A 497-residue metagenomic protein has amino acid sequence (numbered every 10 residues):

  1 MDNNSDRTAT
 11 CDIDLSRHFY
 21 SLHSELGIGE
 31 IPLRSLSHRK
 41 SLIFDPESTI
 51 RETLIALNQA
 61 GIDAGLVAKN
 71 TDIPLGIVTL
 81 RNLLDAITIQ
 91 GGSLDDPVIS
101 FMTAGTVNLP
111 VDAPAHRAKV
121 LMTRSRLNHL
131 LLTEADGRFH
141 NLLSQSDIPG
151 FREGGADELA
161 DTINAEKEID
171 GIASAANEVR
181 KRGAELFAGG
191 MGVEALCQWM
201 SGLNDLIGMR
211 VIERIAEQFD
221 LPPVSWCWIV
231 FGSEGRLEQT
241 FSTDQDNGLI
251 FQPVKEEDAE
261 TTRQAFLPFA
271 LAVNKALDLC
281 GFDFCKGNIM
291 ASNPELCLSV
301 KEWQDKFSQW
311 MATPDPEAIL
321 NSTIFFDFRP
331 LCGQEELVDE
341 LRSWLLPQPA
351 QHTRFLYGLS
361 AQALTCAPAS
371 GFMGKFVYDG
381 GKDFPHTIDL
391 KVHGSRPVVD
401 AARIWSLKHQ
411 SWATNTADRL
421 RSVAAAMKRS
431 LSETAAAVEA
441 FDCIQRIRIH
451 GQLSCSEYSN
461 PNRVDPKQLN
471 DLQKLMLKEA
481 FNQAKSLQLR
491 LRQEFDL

Functional and structural regions predicted by a protein language model:
M1-E213, Q218-I229, S233, P253 (+1 more regions): Tandem CBS (Cystathionine beta-synthase) repeat/Bateman regulatory domains
P74, F139, G235-E238, E256-D258 (+1 more regions): Flexible loop/turn segments at secondary-structure boundaries
T79, S144-Q145, Q239-T243, L296-S299: Short acidic, glycine/serine/threonine-rich loops at helix termini
A104, A188-C197, I250-E260, G381-H386 (+2 more regions): Glycine- and acidic
E178-F187, C197-R210, Q218-S225, A259-T323 (+2 more regions): Conserved catalytic core of two-metal-ion nucleotidyltransferases
N204, D244-D246, L277, A401 (+1 more regions): Conserved structural-core and active-site-/substrate-pathway-adjacent residues in large, well-folded domains of enzymes
V224-S225, E336-L337, S343-L497: Conserved nucleotidyltransferase catalytic core and NTase-mimicking acidic/glycine-rich helix/loop elements in nucleic
R236-Q264: Catalytic metal-binding acidic patch
